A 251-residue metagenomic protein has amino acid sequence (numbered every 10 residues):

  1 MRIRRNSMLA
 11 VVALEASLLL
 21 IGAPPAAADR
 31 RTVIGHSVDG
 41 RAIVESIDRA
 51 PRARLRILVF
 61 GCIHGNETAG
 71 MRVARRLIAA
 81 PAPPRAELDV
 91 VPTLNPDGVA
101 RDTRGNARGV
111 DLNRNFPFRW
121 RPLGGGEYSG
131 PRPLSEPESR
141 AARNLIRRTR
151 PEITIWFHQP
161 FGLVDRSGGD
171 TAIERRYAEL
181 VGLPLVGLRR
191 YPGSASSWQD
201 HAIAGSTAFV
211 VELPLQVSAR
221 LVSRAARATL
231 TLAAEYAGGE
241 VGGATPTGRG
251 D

Functional and structural regions predicted by a protein language model:
M1-R4: N-terminal secretory signal peptides that target proteins for export/translocation
A10-I21: Bacterial N-terminal signal peptides
A26-A28: Boundary at the C-terminal end of the N-terminal hydrophobic targeting segment
R30, G35-G40: Extracytoplasmic low-complexity, Pro/Thr/Ser/Ala/Gly-rich segments that lie immediately after a secretion/anchoring
H36-V38, A53-I63, E67-I78, A82-R189 (+2 more regions): Active-site/substrate-binding loop(s) of hydrolase catalytic cores
V44-A53: Short beta-strand-to-loop junctions in surface cap/lid or active-site-entrance loops
V164-R166, L188-G250: Active-site-adjacent mobile loop/cap segments within catalytic or ligand-binding domains
